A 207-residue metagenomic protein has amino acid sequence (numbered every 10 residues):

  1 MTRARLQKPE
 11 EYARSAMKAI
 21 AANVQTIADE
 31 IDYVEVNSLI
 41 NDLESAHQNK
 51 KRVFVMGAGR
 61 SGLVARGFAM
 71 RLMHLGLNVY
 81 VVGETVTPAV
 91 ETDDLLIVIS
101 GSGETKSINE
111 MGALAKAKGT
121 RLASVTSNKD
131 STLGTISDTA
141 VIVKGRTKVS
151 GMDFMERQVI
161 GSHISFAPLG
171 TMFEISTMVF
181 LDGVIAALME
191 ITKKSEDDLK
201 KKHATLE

Functional and structural regions predicted by a protein language model:
M1-E30: Generic N-terminal amphipathic, Lys/Arg-enriched alpha-helix
E11, G183, M189-E207: A short, charged, Gly/Pro-tolerant segment at domain boundaries
E11, S15, A19, V34 (+7 more regions): Conserved active-site and cofactor/substrate-binding residues in soluble primary-metabolism enzymes
I20-N23, I27-E30, A46, L75 (+4 more regions): Change "in soluble alpha/beta enzymes" to "in soluble alpha/beta proteins
Q25-D32, V98-E104: Short, glycine-rich nucleotide/cofactor-binding loops
I31-H47: A short, well-structured juxtamembrane/interface segment
S45-A58, L206: Glycine-rich phosphate/diphosphate-binding loops and the adjacent beta-loop-alpha structural elements that coordinate
R52-A58, G62-S176: Glycine-rich phosphate-binding loops that contact phosphosugars or nucleotide phosphates
